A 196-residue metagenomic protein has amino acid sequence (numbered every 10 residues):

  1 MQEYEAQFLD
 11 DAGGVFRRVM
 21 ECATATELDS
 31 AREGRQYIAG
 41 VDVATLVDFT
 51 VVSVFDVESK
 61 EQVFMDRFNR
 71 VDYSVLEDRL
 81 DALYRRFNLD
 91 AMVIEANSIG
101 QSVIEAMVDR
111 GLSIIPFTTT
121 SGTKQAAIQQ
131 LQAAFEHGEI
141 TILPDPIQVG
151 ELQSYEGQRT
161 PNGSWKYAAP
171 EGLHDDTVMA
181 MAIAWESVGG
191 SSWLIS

Functional and structural regions predicted by a protein language model:
M1-V41: ATPase catalytic-site recognition across NTP-hydrolyzing enzymes
Y4, V52, L131, A180: A residue-level signal for conserved active-site and pocket-lining positions in enzyme catalytic cores
F8, V43-T45, S98: Short, flexible loop/turn elements at secondary-structure junctions
A31-V57: Gly/Thr-rich phosphate-binding beta-strand-loop-beta motif of the actin/hexokinase/Hsp70
A39-V41, E156-S196: Charge-patterned, long linear interaction tracts outside catalytic cores
T50-V52, Q62-V63, Y167: Hydrophobic beta-strand positions in blades of beta-propellers and related beta-sheet-rich domains
V51, V75-A82, D176-M179: Well-ordered alpha-helical segments embedded in enzymatic catalytic cores
E58-N162: Mg2+-dependent endonuclease catalytic cores in nucleic-acid-processing enzymes, primarily RNase H-like
